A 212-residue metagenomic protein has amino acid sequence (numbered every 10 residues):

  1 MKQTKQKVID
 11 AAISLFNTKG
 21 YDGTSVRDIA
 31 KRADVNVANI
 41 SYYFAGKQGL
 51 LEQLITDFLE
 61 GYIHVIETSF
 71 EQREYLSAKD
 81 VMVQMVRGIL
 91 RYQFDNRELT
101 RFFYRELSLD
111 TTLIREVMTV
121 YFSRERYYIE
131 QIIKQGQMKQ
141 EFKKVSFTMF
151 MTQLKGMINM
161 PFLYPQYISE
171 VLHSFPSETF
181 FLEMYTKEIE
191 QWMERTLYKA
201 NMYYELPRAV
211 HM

Functional and structural regions predicted by a protein language model:
T4-I13, I29, L54-Y62, I129: Generic hydrophobic, amphipathic alpha-helix propensity
K5-Q6, V26, Q48, E52 (+7 more regions): Short, structured helix-loop boundary elements
K7, L15-G49, Q53-L54: Helix-turn-helix
T18, T68-L99, K139, F147-L154 (+1 more regions): Hydrophobic alpha-helical connector segments
G49, L90-Y128, M149, S174-E183: Short secondary-structure transition hinges
D57, G61, Y92, N96 (+3 more regions): Phosphate/oxyanion-binding loops and surfaces in catalytic or ligand/nucleic-acid-binding neighborhoods
E60-E67, D80, T112-M138, L163 (+3 more regions): Amphipathic alpha-helical packing segments from all-alpha helical-bundle domains
R101-F102, R115, K134-I189, Y203-M212: Hydrophobic/aromatic-rich alpha-helical bundle segments in the mid-to-C-terminal region
